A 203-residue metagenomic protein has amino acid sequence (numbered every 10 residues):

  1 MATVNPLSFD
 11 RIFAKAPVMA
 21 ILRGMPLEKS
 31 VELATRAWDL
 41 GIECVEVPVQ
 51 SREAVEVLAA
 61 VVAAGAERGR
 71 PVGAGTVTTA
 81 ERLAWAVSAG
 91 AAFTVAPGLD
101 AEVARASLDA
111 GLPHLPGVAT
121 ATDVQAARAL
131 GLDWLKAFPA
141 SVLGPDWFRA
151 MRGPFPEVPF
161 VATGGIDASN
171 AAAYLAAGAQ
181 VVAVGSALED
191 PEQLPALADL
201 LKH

Functional and structural regions predicted by a protein language model:
M1-A92, D109-A110, E157, D167-S169 (+1 more regions): Conserved N-terminal beta1-alpha1 strand-loop-helix module at the mouth
M19, P71-G73, T94-V95, L115 (+2 more regions): Structural detector of well-ordered beta-strand residues that form the stable sheet scaffold of enzyme domains
D39-G41, T120-L135: N-terminal/domain-start segments enriched in small and hydrophobic, helix-friendly residues, covering either
G41, G90, G98, G111 (+3 more regions): Conserved functional loop/turn residues at catalytic and ligand-binding sites
V49, T76, P97-L99, V118-T120 (+3 more regions): Short secondary-structure boundary segments
R52-A54, E81, E102-V103, T122-V124 (+2 more regions): Short secondary-structure capping/turn micro-motifs that flank functional sites
T79-A89, T122-L130, W147, G153 (+2 more regions): Catalytic cores of alpha/beta
F93-A106, K136-W147, A177-L197: Glycine-rich phosphate-binding active-site loops on the catalytic face of alpha/beta enzymes
